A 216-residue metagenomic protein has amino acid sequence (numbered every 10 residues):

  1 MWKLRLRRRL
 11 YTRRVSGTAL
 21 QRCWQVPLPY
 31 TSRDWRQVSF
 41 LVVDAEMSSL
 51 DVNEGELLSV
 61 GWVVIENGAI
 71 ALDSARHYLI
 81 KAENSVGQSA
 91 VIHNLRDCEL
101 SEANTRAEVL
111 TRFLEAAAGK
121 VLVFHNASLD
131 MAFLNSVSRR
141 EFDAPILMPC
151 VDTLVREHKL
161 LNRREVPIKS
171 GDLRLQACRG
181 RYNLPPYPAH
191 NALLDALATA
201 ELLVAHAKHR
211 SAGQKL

Functional and structural regions predicted by a protein language model:
K3, R9, R13, A19-R22 (+5 more regions): Conserved non-catalytic scaffold segment of RNase H-like nuclease domains
E108, R156, A196-L197: Short secondary-structure boundary/hinge segments and terminal tails
N135, A200-A207: Short, amphipathic alpha-helical segments that act as regulatory/interfacial helices in nucleotide-processing proteins
V151-K169: Short alpha-helix plus adjacent loop in nuclease-associated cores
V166, R174-C178, L203, H209: Long, low-complexity hydrophobic alpha-helices enriched in A/L/V/I and glycine
N191-L202: Acidic, divalent-metal-coordinating active-site segment for phosphoryl/phosphodiester hydrolysis, typified by short
K208-L216: The feature marks non-catalytic terminal segments
